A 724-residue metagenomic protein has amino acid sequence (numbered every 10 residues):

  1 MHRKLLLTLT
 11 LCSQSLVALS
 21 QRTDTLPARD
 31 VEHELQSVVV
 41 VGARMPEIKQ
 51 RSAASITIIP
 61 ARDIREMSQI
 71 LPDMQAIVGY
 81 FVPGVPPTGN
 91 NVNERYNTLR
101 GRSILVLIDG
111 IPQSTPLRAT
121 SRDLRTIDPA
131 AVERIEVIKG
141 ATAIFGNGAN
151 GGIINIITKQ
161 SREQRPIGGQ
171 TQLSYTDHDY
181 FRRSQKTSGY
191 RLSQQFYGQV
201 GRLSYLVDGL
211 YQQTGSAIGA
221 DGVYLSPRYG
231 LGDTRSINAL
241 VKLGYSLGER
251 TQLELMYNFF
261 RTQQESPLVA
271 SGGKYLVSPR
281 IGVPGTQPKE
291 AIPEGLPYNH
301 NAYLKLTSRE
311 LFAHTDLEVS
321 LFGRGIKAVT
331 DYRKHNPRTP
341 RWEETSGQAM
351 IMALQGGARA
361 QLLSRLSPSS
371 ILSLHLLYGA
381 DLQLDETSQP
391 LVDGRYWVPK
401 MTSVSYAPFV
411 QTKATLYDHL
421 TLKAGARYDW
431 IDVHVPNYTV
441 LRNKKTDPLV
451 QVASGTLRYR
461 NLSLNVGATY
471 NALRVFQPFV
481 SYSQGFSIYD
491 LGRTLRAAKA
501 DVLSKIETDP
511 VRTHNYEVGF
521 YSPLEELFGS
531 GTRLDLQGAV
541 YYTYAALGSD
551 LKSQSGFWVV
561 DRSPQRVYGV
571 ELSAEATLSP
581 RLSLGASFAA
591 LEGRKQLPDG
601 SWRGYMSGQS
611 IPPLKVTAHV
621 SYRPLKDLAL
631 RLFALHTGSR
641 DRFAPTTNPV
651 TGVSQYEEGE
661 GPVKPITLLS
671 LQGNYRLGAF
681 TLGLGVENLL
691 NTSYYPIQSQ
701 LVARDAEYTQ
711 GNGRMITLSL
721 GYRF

Functional and structural regions predicted by a protein language model:
R22, T214-I218, S226, G230-N238 (+3 more regions): Flexible loop and strand-edge segments within Gram-negative outer membrane beta-barrel domains
Q75-T115: Extracytoplasmic beta-strand/coil segments of soluble accessory domains associated with Gram-negative outer-membrane
I111-K139, Q194: Short acidic/polar hinge/loop motifs at secondary-structure boundaries that mediate gating or recognition
I127-Q170, R723: A beta-strand signature from Gram-negative outer-membrane beta-barrel systems, especially the internal plug domain
Q170, D418, R533-A545, D561-P649 (+2 more regions): Gram-negative outer-membrane beta-barrel transporters
S184-T214, G219-P267, P368-S370, Y406 (+3 more regions): Transmembrane beta-barrel wall of Gram-negative outer-membrane proteins
A217, F486, L584, H636-V650 (+1 more regions): C-terminal beta-signal and adjacent terminal beta-strands/loops of Gram-negative outer-membrane beta-barrel proteins
A313-H335, N471, Q477-S487, D509-Y568 (+3 more regions): Membrane-embedded beta-barrel scaffold of Gram-negative outer-membrane proteins
